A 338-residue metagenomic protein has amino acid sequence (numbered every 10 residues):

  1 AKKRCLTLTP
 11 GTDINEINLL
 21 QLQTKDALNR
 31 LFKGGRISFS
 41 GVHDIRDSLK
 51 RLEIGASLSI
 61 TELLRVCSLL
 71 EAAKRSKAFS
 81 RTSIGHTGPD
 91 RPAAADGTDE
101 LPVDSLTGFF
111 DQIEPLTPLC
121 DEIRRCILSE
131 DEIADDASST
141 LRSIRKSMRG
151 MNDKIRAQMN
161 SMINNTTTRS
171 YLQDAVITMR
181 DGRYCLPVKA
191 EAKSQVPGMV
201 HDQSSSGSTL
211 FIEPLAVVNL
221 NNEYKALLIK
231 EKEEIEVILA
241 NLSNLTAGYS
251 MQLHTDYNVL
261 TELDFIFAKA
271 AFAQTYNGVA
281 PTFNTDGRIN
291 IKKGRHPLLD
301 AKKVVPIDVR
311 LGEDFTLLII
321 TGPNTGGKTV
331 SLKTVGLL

Functional and structural regions predicted by a protein language model:
A1-E130, T140, I144, Y249 (+3 more regions): Conserved amphipathic alpha-helical "coupling/scaffold" segments that transmit conformational changes between domains
A27-L28, E130-I144, Q203-T209, Y224 (+2 more regions): Short hinge/gating elements
P115-S129, N219-A240: Extended, charged coiled-coil "arm/hinge" scaffolds of SMC/Rad50-like chromosome-maintenance ATPases and other large
R142-A192: Extended, Lys/Arg-enriched charged tracts that mediate electrostatic binding to polyanionic substrates
I144, M148-M151, E231-I238, L242-I266: Intracellular alpha-helical coupling/juxtamembrane segments of multi-pass membrane proteins
T166-R183, T246-L253, A273-D286: Glycine/charge-rich, flexible interdomain linkers and switch-proximal surface loops that mediate coupling
R180-F211, N221, F283-P306: SMC-family hinge/dimerization module
M251, T255-G326, S331-L338: Conserved NTPase motor "head" modules and their coupling/switch loops across ABC/AAA+ ATPases, GTPases, and GHKL ATPases
